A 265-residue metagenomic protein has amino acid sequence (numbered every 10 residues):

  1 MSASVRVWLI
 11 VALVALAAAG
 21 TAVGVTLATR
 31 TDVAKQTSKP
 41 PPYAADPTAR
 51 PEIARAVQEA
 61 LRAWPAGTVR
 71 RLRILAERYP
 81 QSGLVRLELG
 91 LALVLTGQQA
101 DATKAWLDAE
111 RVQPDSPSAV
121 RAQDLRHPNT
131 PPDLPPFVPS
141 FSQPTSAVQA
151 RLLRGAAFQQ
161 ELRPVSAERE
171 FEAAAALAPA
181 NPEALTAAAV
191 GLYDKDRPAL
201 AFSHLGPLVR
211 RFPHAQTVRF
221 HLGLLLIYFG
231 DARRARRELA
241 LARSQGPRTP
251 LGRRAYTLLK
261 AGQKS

Functional and structural regions predicted by a protein language model:
D46-Y79, E88, S146-A173: Alpha-helical segment of the N-proximal tetratricopeptide repeat
R50, A54, L84, P117-R121 (+5 more regions): Start-of-helix register in tetratricopeptide repeats
L61-R70, G97-A105, T130-V138, E161-A173 (+2 more regions): Structural signature of tandem alpha-helical TPR/SEL1-like repeats, specifically the intra-repeat loop/turn
I74-E77, E110-R111, S142, A173-A176 (+2 more regions): Conserved structural position within tetratricopeptide repeats
E88, R121-L125, L153, A187 (+2 more regions): Canonical tetratricopeptide repeat
Q99-S118, D124-H127, I227-P250, T257-K260: TPR/TPR-like (Sel1-like) alpha-helical repeat modules
